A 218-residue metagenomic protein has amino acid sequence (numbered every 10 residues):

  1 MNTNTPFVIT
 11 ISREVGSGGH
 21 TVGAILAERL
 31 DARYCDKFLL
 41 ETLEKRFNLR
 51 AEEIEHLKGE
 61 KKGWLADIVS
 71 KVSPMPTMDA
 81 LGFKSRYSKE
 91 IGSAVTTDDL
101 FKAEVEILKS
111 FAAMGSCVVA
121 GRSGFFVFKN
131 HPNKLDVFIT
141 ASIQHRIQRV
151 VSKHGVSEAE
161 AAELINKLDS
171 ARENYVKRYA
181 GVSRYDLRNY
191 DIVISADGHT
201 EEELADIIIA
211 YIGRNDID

Functional and structural regions predicted by a protein language model:
N4-R13, G115: Pre-Walker A (Motif I) flank of P-loop NTPase domains
I11-L26: Glycine-rich phosphate-binding P-loop
R33-K45: Short beta-strand-centered segment that lines the nucleotide-binding/catalytic pocket of NTP-utilizing
E44-S116: ATP-dependent small-molecule kinase phosphotransfer cores that center on conserved nucleotide phosphate-binding segments
G63-S70, T77-L81, S157-E201: Small-molecule kinase domains that catalyze NTP-dependent phosphoryl transfer to phosphate-bearing small molecules
R86, F111, S123-N130: RNA pseudouridine synthases
N130-H154, E158-L168: Conserved phosphate-donor/acceptor-positioning beta-strand/loop module used by diverse small-molecule
